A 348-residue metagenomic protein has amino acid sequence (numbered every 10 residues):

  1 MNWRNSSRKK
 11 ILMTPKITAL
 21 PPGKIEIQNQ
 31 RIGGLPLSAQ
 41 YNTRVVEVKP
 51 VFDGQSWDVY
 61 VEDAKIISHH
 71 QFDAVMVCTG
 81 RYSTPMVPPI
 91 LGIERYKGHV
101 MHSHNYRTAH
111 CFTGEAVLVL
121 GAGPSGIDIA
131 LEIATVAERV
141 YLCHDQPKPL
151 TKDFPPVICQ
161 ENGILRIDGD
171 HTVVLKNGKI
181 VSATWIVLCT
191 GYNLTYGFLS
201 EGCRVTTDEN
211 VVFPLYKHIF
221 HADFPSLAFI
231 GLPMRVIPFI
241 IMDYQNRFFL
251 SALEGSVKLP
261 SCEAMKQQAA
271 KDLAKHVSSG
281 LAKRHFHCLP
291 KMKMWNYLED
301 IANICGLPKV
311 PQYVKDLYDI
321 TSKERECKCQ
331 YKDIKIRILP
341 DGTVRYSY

Functional and structural regions predicted by a protein language model:
M1-N5: Conserved N-terminal glycine-rich FAD pyrophosphate-binding loop of Rossmann-like flavoproteins
S6-K10: Long, intrinsically disordered, low-complexity tracts enriched in Ser/Thr with interspersed Pro and often acidic
T14-G23: Short glycine-rich His-centered loop
G23-M265, S278-Y348: Flavin (primarily FAD) cofactor-binding/catalytic cores of flavoenzymes
E263-L273: Post-kinase regulatory C-tail/linker adjacent to protein kinase catalytic domains
